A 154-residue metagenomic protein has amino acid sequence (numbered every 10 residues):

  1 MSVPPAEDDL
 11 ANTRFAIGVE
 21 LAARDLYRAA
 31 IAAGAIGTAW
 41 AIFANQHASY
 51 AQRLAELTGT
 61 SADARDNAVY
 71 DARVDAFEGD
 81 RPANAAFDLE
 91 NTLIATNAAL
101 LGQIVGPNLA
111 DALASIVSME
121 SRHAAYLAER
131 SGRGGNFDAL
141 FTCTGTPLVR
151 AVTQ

Functional and structural regions predicted by a protein language model:
M1-Q154: All-alpha RGS (Regulator of G-protein Signaling) helical domain and cognate RGS-like helical scaffolds
